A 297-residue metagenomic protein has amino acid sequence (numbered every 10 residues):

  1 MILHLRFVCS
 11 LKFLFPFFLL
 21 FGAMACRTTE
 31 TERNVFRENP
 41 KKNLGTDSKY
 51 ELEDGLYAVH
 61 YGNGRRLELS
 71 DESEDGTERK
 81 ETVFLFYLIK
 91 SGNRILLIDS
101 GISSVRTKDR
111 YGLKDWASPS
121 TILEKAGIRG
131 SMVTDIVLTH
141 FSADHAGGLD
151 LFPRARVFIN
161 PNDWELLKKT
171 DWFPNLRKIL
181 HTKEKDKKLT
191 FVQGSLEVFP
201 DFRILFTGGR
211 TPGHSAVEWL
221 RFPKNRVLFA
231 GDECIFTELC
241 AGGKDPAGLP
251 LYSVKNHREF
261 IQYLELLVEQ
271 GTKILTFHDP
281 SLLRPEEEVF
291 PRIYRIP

Functional and structural regions predicted by a protein language model:
M1-C9: N-terminal secretory signal peptides that target proteins for export/translocation
M24-A25: C-terminal motif of bacterial Sec signal peptides marking the signal peptidase cleavage site
E32-E78, L196, V217, F290-R292: Basic, amphipathic N-terminal segments that precede the first structured/catalytic domain
N39-D47, A117-I128, M132, P161-F206 (+1 more regions): Metallo-beta-lactamase
N63-T121, A216-E233: Conserved beta-strand hairpin/beta-sheet module of binuclear metal-dependent hydrolase folds, prominently
I89, D99, V133, H140 (+5 more regions): Divalent metal-coordination and catalytic microenvironments
I95, I102-K187, F236, R295: Active-site HxH/HxHxD metal-binding segment of metal-dependent hydrolases
S103, S195-L196, R203-F206, P212-E288: Metallo-beta-lactamase
